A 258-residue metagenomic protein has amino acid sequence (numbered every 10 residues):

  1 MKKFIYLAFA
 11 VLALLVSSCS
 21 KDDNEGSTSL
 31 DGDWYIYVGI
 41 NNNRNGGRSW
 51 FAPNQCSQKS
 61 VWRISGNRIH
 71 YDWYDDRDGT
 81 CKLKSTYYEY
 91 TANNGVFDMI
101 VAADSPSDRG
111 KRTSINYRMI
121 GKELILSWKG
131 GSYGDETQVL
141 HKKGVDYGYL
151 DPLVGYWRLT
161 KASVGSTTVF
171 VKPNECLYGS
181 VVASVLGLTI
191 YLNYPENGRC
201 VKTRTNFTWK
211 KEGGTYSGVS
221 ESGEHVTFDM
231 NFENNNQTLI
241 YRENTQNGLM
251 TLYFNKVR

Functional and structural regions predicted by a protein language model:
M1-S17: Sec-dependent bacterial lipoprotein signal peptides
L12-N41, V139-L150, R258: Bacterial Sec-dependent N-terminal signal peptides
D33-N67, L159-L188, S222: Short, solvent-exposed loop/hinge segments that bridge or flank secondary-structure elements
Y35, R44-A52, D72, Y87 (+7 more regions): Buried hydrophobic residues that stabilize the cores of well-folded domains
N43-N54, S60, Y88, G218 (+3 more regions): Residue-level recognition of alpha-helix boundary/capping or hinge positions
S65-K122, L186-L249: Contiguous, well-ordered beta-strand patches that form the walls/edges of small beta-barrel/beta-sandwich domains
Y87-E89, N94, S127-Y156, T203-G213 (+1 more regions): Edge beta-strand at a domain terminus
